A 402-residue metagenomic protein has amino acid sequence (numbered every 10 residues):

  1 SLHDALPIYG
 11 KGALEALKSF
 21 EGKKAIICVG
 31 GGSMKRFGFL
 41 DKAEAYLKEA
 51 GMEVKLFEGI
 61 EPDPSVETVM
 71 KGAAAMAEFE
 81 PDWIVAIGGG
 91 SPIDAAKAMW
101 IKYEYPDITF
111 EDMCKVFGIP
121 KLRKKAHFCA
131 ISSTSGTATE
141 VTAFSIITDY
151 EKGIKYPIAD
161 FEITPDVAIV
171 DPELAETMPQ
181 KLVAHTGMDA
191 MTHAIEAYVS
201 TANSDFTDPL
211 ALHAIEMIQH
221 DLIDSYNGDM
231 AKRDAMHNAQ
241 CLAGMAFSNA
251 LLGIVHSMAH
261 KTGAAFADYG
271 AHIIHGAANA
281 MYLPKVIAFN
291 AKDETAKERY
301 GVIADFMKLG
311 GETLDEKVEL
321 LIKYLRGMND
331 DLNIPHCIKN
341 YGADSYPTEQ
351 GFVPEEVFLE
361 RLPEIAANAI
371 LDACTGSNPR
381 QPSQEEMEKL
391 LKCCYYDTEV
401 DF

Functional and structural regions predicted by a protein language model:
L2-L6: Short, small-residue-biased leader/transition segments that mark boundaries at the very start of proteins
A13-I26, L47-A50, E78: Glycine-rich phosphate/diphosphate-binding loops that line cofactor/substrate pockets in enzymes
I26-Y46: Glycine-rich phosphate/diphosphate-binding loop of Rossmann-like nucleotide-binding domains
L56-E67: Short beta->alpha junction loops
E67-E173: Glycine/threonine-rich beta-strand-loop-alpha-helix active-site module that forms ligand/phosphate-binding
F144-A250: Carboxylate- and glycine-rich phosphate/diphosphate-binding segment that chelates Mg2+/Mn2+
D268, H272, G276-V357, V400: Gly/Pro-rich interdomain helix-loop hinge
E356-F402: Short, amphipathic C-terminal "tail helix"
